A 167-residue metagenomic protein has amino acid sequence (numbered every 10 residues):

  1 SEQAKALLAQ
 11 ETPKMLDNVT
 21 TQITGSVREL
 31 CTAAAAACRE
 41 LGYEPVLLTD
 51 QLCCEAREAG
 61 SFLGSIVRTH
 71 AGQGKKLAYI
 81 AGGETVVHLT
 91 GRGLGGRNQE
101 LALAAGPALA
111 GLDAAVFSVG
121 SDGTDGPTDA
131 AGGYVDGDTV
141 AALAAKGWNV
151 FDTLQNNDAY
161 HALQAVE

Functional and structural regions predicted by a protein language model:
S1-F62: Accessory alpha-helical/coil subdomains and C-terminal extensions that flank or cap enzyme catalytic cores
K5, K14, K75-K76, K146: Context-gated lysine
E11-P13, G42-V46, A81-T85, A145-L154: Generic detector of short, locally flexible boundary/turn motifs and exposed helical patches
M15, Q22, V86-H88, G93 (+3 more regions): Residue-level preference for alpha-helix termini and adjacent loops
V19, I23, V27, V46 (+7 more regions): Extended aliphatic helical segments
R28-E29, G42-S118, P127: Active-site segments that bind and position negatively charged phosphate/pyrophosphate groups
L103-E167: Internal helix-turn-beta structural module
